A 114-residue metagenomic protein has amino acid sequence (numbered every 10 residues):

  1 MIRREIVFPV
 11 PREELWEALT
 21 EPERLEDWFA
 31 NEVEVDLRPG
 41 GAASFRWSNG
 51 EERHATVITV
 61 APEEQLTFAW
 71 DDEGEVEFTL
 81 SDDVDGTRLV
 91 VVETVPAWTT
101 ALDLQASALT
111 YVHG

Functional and structural regions predicted by a protein language model:
M1-E34: Hydrophobic ligand-binding cavity/cleft-lining segments
M1-V7, R12, E77, D82-V92 (+1 more regions): Aromatic-glycine hotspot motif
W16-L19, W28-F29, W70, A97-L102: Tryptophan-centric aromatic hotspots in well-structured domains and transmembrane helices
T20-E21, A30, P62, D103 (+1 more regions): Residues at helix-coil transition
L25, V35, T67, A108-Y111: Generic macromolecular interface patches on structured domains
E34-P39, S44-P96: Hydrophobic-ligand binding "helix-grip"
T94-G114: A conserved amphipathic terminal alpha-helix motif
